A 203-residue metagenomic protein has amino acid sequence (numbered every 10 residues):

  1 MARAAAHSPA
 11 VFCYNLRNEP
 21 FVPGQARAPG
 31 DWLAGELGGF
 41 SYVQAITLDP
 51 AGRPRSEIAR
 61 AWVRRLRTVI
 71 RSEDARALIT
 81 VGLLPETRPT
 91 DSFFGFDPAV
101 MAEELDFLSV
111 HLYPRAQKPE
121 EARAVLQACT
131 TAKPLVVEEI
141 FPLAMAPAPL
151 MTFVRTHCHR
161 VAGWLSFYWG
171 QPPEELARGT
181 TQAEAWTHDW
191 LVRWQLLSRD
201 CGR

Functional and structural regions predicted by a protein language model:
M1-A5: Short amphipathic alpha-helices and their capping/turn segments at secondary-structure boundaries
A6, A10, E19-G170, L176 (+1 more regions): Extracellular glycoside hydrolase catalytic/binding regions
Y168-R203: Aromatic- and carboxylate-lined catalytic core of secreted/periplasmic carbohydrate-active enzymes
